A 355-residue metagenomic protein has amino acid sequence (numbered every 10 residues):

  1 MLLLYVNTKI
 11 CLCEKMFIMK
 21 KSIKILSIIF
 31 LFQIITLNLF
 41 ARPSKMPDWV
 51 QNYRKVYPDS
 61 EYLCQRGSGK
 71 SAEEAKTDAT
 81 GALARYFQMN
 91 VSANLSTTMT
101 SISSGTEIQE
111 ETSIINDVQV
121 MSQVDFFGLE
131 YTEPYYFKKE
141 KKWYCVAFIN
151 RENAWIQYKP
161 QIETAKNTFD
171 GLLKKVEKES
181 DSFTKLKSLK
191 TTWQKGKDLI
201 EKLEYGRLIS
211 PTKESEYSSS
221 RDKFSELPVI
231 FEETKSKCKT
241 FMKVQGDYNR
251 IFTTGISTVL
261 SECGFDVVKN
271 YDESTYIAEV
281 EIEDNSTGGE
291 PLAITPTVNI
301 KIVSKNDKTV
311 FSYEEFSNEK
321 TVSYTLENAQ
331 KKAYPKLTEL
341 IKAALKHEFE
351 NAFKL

Functional and structural regions predicted by a protein language model:
L3-L4, Q33, Y324-T325: General structural signal for secondary-structure boundaries
C11-C13: Cysteine-centered motifs
I18-S27: Bacterial N-terminal signal peptides that target proteins for export
S27-T36: Bacterial N-terminal signal peptides
F40-L355: Domain-level marker for long, solvent-exposed, non-transmembrane regions
